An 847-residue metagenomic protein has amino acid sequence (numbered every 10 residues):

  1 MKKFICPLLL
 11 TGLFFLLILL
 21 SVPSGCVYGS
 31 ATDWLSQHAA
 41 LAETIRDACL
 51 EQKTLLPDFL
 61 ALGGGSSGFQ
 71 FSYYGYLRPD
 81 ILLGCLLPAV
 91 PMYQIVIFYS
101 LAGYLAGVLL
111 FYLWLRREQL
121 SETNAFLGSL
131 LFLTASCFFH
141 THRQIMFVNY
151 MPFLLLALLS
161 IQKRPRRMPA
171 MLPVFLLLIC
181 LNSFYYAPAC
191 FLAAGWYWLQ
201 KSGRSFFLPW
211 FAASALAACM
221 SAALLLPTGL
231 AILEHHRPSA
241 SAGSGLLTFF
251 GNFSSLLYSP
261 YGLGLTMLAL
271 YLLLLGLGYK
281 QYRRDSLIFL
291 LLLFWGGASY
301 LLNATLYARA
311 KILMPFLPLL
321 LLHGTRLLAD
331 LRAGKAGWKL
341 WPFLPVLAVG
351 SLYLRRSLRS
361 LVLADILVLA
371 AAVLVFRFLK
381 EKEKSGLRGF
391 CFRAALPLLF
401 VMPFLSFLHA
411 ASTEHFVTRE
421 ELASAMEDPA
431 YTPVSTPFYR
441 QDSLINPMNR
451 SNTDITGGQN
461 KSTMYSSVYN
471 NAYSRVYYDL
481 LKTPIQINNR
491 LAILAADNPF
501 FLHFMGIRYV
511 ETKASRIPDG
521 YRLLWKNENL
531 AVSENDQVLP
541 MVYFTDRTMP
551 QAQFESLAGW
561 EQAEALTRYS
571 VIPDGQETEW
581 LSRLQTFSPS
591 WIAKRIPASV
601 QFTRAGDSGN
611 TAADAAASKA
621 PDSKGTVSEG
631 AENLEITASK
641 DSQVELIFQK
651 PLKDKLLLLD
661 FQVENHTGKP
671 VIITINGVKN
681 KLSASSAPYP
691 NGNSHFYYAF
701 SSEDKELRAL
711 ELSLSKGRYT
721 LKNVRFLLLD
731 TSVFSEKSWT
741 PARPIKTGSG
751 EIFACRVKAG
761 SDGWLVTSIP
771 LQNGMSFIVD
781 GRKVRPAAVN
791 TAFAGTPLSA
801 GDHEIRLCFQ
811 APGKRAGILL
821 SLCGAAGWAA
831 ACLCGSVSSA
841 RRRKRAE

Functional and structural regions predicted by a protein language model:
L10-F15, S100-E118, E122-K201, W210-E234 (+2 more regions): Membrane-embedded helix bundles of polyisoprenyl
F14-G107, L130-M151, L233-R237, L246-P260 (+2 more regions): Membrane-interface coil-to-helix junctions
L41-A42, S588-E847: Active-site-proximal, structured, solvent-exposed surfaces of multi-pass membrane proteins that position macromolecular
F69-Y74, Y93-Y104, N124, L131-L155 (+5 more regions): Membrane-interface micro-motifs in multi-pass membrane enzymes
Q70-Y73, L399-H415, T432-H503, L539 (+4 more regions): Extracytoplasmic/lumenal acceptor-recognition loop(s) of multi-pass membrane glycoenzymes
P79, P209-M314, R356-S357: Periplasmic/ER-lumenal interhelical loops and adjacent helix-loop junctions in multi-pass membrane proteins
M168, L287-A425, D802-E847: Contiguous transmembrane helix-bundle modules in multi-pass membrane proteins
S467-R604, D614, K624, L646-F648 (+3 more regions): A cross-kingdom signal targeting lumenal/periplasmic-facing segments of multi-pass membrane and secretory-pathway
